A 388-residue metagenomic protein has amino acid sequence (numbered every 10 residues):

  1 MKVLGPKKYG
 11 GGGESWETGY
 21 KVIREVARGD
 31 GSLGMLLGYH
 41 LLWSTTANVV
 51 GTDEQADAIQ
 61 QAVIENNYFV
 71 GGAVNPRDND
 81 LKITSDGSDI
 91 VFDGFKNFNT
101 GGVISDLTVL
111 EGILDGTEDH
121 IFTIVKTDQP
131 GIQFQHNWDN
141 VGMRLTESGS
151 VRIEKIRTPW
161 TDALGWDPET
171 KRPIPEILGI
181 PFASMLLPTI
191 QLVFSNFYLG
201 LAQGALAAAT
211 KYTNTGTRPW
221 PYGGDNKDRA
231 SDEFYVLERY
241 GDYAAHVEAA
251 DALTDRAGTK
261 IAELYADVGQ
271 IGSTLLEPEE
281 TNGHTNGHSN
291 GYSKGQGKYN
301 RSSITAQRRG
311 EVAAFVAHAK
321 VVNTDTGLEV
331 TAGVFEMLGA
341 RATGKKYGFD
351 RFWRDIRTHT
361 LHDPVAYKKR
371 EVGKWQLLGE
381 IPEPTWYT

Functional and structural regions predicted by a protein language model:
K2-I104: Glycine-rich flavin
V91, G200-Q203, A207, G241-E248 (+3 more regions): Generic structural signal for well-ordered, non-transmembrane alpha-helical segments in soluble/cytosolic regions
N99-N137: A short core secondary-structure module
N140-R144: Short Gly/Pro-enriched turn/cap motifs at secondary-structure boundaries
S148-V247: Glycine-rich beta->alpha junctions and the first turn(s) of the following alpha-helix
F182, L186-T189, A208-D242, T259-G310: Glycine-rich cofactor-pocket loops
E311-A342: Charged, glycine-rich active-site and insertion segments that engage polyanionic ligands
E336-T388: Glycine-rich phosphate/cofactor-binding loops in nucleotide/flavin-utilizing enzymes
